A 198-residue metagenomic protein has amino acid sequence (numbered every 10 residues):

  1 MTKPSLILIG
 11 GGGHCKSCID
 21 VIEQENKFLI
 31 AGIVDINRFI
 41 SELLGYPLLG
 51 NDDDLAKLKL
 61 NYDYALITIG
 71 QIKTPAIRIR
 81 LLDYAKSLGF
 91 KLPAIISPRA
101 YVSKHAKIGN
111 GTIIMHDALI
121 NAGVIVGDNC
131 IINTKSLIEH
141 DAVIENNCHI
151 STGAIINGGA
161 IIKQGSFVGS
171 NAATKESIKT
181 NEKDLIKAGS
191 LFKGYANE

Functional and structural regions predicted by a protein language model:
M1-L43, A56-K59: Hydrophobic, well-ordered beta-alpha structural blocks that scaffold small-molecule cofactor pockets
G10, I69, E176: Small/polar loops that bind or transfer phosphate-bearing groups
G13-H14, K73-A76, K107: Short alpha-helical
I19-V21, R78-L81, V126, E198: Short amphipathic alpha-helical segments
E25, L82-A85, C148: Glycine-rich, phosphate-binding/catalytic loops in enzymes
A31, D63, Q164: Conserved acidic residues
I40-S97, Y101: Phosphate-bearing ligand-interacting subdomains that bind or position ATP/ADP/UDP/GDP/NAD(P) or nucleotide-linked
A94-E198: Structural signal for interior beta-strand "rungs" in well-ordered beta-sheet cores of soluble enzyme domains
